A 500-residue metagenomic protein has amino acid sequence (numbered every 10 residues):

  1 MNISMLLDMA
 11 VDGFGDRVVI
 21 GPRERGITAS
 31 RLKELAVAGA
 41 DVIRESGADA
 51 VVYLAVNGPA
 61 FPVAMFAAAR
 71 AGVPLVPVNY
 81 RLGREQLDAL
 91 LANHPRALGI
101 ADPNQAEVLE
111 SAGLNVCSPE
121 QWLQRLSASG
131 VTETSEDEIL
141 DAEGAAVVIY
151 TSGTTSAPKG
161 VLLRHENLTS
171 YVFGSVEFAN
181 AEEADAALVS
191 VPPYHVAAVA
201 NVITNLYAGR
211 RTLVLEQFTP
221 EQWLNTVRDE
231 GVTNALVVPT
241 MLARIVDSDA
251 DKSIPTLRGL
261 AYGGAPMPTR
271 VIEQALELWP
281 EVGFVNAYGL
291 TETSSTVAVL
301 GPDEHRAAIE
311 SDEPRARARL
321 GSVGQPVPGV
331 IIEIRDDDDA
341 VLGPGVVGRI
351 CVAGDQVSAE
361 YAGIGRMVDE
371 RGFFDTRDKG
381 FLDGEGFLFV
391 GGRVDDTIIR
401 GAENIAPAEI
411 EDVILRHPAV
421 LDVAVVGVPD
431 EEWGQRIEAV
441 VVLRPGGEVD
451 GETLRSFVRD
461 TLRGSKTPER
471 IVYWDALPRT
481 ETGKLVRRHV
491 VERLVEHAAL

Functional and structural regions predicted by a protein language model:
S4-T28: AMP-dependent adenylate-forming
D16, V131-Y150, A157, N180-A186 (+1 more regions): Conserved pre-ATP/AMP-binding loop-to-beta segment of ANL
R25, A40-L82, P192, N404: Conserved AMP-binding/adenylate-forming
G26-R31, A146-F173: Conserved AMP-binding A3 loop
L82, A235, G354, A359-E360 (+4 more regions): AMP-binding/adenylate-forming catalytic core of the ANL superfamily
T169-A186, Y194-N234, S248: Conserved AMP-binding/adenylation subdomain of ANL enzymes
Y207, V232-L236, S248-R317, I331 (+1 more regions): Gly/Ser/Thr-rich phosphate-binding loop
S322-G329, D337-E370, I405: Conserved ATP/PPi-binding loop(s) of AMP-dependent carboxylate-activating enzymes
